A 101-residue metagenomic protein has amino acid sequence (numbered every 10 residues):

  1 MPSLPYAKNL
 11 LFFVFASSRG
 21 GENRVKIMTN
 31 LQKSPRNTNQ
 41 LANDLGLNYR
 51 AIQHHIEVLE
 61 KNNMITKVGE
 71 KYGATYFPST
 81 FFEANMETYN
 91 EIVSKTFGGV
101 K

Functional and structural regions predicted by a protein language model:
M1-L11, F81-K101: Amphipathic alpha-helical dimerization/coiled-coil segments that flank or bridge DNA-binding/regulatory modules
G20-E22, K33-N37: Short capping segments at the starts of secondary-structure elements
V25-T29: Pre-recognition alpha-helix immediately N-terminal to the DNA-recognition helix within helix-turn-helix or winged-helix
Q40-D44: A short acidic, leucine-rich amphipathic alpha-helix
R50: Key DNA-contact positions within bacterial/archaeal DNA-binding proteins
I56-E57: Short, hydrophobic-biased segments on the C-terminal half of alpha helices that form "recognition helices"
N63: Glycine-centered, phosphate/nucleic-acid-interacting loop/turn motifs that mediate DNA/RNA or nucleotide
G69-T75: Short, Lys/Arg-rich nucleic-acid/phosphate-binding segment
